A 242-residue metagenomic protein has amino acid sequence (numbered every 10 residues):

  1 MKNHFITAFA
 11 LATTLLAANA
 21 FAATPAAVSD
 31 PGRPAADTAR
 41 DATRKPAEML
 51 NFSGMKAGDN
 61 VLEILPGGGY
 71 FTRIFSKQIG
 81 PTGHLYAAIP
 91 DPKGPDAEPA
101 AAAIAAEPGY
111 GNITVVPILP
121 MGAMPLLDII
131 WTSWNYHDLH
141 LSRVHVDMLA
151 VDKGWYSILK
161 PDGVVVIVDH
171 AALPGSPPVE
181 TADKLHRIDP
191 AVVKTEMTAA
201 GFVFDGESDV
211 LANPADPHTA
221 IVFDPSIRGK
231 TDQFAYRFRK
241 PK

Functional and structural regions predicted by a protein language model:
T24-F52, K56: Class I SAM-dependent methyltransferase Rossmann-like catalytic core, especially the SAM/SAH-binding loop
A57-G67: Conserved class I S-adenosyl-L-methionine
D59, M121-W131: A short acidic, Gly/Pro-enriched loop at the edge of an enzyme's catalytic core that lines a small-molecule cofactor
S76-K77, V146-P161: A short glycine-rich, Lys/Arg-flanked "PGG" loop and its adjoining helix->strand segment in the class I
L127-L149: A short SAM/SAH-binding and catalytic strip from SAM-dependent methyltransferases
D162-H170: Conserved beta-strand signature within the Rossmann-like core of class I S-adenosyl-L-methionine
P177-D205: Conserved Class I S-adenosyl-L-methionine
A215-K242: Core SAM-dependent methyltransferase catalytic element
